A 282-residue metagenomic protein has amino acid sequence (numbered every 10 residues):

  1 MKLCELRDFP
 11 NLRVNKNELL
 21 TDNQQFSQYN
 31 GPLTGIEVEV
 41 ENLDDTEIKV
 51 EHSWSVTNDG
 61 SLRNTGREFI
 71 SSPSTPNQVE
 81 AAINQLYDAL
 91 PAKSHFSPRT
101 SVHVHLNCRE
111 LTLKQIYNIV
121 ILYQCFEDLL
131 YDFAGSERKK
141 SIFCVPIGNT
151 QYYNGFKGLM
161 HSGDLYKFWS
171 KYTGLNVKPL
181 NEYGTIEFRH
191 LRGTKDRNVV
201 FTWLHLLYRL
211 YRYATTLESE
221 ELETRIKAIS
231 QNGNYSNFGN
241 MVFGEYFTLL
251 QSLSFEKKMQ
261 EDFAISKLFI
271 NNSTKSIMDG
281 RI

Functional and structural regions predicted by a protein language model:
M1-K93: Terminal catalytic/cofactor-binding subdomain
L6-R13, L33-E37, G66, Y117-T194 (+1 more regions): Aromatic/basic-lined ligand-recognition segments that form π-stacking hydrophobic pockets flanked by Lys/Arg to engage
H52-G60, L90-F96, Q124-L130, Y208-T215: A common structural junction motif
Q78-L86, R109-A134, D196-Y211, Q251-K257 (+1 more regions): Helical (often loop-to-helix) elements that flank the catalytic cores of nucleotide-handling enzymes
H95, D128-I142, R212-L249, F255: Flexible helix-coil linker/hinge segments at domain or subdomain boundaries
H95-L111, T185-R189: Histidine-centered divalent-metal-coordination microenvironment in nucleic-acid enzymes
V177-S236: Modules that initiate DNA replication and primer synthesis
L268-R281: Charge-rich, low-complexity N-terminal segments
